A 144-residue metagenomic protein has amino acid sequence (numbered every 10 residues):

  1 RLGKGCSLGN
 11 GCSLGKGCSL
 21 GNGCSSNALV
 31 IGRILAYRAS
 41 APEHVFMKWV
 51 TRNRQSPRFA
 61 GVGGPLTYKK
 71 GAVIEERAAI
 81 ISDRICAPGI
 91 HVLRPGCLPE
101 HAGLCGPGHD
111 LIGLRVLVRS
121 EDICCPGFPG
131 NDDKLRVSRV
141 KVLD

Functional and structural regions predicted by a protein language model:
R1-D144: Short, glycine-biased loop/turn motifs at secondary-structure junctions and in low-complexity Ser/Thr/Pro-rich termini
